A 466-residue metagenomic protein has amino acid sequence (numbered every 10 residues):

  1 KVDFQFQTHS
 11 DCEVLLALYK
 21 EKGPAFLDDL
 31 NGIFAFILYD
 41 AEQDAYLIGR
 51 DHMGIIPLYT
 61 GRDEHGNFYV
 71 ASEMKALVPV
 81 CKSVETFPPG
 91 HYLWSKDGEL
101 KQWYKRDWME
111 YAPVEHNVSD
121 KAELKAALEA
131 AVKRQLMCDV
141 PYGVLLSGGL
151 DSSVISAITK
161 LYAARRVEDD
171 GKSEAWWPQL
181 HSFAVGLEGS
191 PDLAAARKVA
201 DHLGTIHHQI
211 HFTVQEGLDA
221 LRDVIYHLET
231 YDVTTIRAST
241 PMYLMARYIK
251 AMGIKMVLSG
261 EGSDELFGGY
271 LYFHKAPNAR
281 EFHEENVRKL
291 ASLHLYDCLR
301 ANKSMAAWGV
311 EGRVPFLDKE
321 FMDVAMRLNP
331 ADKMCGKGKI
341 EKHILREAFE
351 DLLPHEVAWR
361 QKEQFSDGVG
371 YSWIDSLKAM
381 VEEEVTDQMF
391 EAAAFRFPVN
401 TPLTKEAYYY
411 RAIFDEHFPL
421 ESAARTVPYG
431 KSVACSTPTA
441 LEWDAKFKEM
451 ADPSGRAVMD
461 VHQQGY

Functional and structural regions predicted by a protein language model:
K1-T230: Cysteine-centered catalytic environments shared across enzyme families
T8-D11, L30, D120-L124, I155 (+10 more regions): Hydrophobic (often cysteine-bearing) scaffold residues that line and stabilize catalytic clefts of nucleotide/cofactor
A25, A251-L258, P277, F282-Y466: Adenosyl-5′-phosphate
A35-I37, L161, H211, Q215-E216 (+7 more regions): Cys-based phosphatases of the PTP/DUSP/CDC25 superfamily and their flanking regulatory architecture
I37, V233-M245, V287-L290, V385-E391: Short, basic, helix/turn surface patches
K121, V185-A246, Y272-E281, K303-S304 (+2 more regions): ATP-dependent adenylate-handling ligase core
E129, S239, L295-L299: Short, motif-level signal for alpha-helix interfacial/capping segments enriched in acidic residues and aromatics/proline
I254-D264, Y270: Short acidic/histidine-rich active-site segments
